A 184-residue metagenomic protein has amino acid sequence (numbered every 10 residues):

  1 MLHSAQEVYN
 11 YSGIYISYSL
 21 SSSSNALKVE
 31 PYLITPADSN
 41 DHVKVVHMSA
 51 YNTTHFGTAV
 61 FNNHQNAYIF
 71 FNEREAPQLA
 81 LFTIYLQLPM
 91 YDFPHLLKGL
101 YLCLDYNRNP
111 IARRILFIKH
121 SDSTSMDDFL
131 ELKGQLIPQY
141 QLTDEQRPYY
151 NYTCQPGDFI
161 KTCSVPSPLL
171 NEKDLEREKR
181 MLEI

Functional and structural regions predicted by a protein language model:
M1-A5, S21, N63-I184: Beta-sheet ligand-binding and adhesion/scaffold domains
L2, S19-S22, K44-H47: Intrinsically disordered, low-complexity segments enriched in polar/charged residues with Gly/Pro, especially when
L2-I14: N-terminal helix-cap/turn-to-beta initiation motif at the start of protein domains
N10-Y11, Y18, K44-V45, T54-V60 (+2 more regions): Intrinsically disordered, low-complexity regulatory regions of nuclear DNA-binding proteins
I14-Y18, S23-N25, P31: Feature captures eukaryotic membrane-trafficking machinery centered on endolysosomal pathways and lysosome-related
S17, P31, D41-V46, G99 (+2 more regions): Active-site-adjacent core segments of small-molecule enzymes
N25-N62: N-terminal glycine/threonine-rich, aromatic-flanked beta-hairpin/loop signature
